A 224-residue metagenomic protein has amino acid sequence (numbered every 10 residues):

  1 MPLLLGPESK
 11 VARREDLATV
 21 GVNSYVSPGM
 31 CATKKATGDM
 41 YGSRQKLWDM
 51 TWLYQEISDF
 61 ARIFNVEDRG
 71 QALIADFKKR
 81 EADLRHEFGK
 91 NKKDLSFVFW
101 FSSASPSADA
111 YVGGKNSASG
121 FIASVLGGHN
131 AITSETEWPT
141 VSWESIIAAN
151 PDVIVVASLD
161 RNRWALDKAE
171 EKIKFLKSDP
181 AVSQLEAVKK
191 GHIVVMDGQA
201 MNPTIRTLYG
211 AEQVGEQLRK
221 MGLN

Functional and structural regions predicted by a protein language model:
M1-I63, E144-K174, A181, E216: Acidic/His-rich segments in extracytoplasmic proteins that coordinate ligands and/or metal ions
M1-L4, S24-S27, L95-F101, N130-T133 (+2 more regions): Structural recognition of the beta-strand scaffold that forms the well-ordered cores of secreted hydrolase catalytic
P2-L5, D39-L47, S58-L73, P106-V112 (+1 more regions): Second-shell loop/turn segments in exported
R13, W52-F60, V66-R69, L73-R80 (+2 more regions): Internal, well-ordered alpha-helical segments in soluble enzyme and binding-protein domains
D16, F88-G89, Q184-E186: Short secondary-structure boundary/capping segments
T19-V22, L126, K189: Short, structured coil segments at secondary-structure junctions
R69-L126: Basic- and aromatic-lined ligand-binding clefts that recognize polyanionic substrates
G128, T133-S145, A149, V153-A187 (+2 more regions): Acidic/histidine-enriched, beta-strand-rich ligand/metal-binding domains
